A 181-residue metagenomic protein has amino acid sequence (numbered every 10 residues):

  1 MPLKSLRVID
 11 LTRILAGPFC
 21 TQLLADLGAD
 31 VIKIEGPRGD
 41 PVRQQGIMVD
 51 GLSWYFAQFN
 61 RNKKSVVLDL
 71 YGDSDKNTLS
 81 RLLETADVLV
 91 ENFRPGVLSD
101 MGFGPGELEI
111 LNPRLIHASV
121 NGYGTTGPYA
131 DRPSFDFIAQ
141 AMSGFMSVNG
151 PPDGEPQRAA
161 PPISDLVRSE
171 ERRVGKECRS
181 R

Functional and structural regions predicted by a protein language model:
M1-R173: N-terminal helix-loop segment corresponding to the beta1-alpha1 unit of nucleotide/adenylate-binding folds
E171-R181: Conserved small/polar residues in nucleotide/adenosyl-binding loops
